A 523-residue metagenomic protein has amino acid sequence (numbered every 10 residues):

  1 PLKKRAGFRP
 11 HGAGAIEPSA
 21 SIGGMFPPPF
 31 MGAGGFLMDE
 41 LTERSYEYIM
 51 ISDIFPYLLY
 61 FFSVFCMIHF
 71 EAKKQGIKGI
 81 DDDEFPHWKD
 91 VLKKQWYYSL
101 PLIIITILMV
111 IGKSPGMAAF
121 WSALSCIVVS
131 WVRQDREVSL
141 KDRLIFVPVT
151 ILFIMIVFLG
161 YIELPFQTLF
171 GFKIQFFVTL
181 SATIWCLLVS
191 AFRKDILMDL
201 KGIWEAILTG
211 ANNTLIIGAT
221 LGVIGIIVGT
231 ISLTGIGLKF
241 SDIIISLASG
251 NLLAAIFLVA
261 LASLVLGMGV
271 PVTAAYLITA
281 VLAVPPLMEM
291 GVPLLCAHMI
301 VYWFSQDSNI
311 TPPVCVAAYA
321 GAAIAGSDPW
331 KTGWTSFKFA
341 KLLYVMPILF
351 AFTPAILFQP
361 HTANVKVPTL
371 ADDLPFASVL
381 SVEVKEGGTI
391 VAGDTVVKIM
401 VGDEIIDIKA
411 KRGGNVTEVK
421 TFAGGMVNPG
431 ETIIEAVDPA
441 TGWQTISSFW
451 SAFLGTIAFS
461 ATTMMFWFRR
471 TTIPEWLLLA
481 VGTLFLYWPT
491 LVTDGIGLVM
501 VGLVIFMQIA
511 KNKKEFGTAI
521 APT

Functional and structural regions predicted by a protein language model:
P1-G23, E43, V272-W303, V314-W334: Hydrophobic transmembrane alpha-helices that form the pore/transport pathway of multi-pass ion and small-solute
R5, G12, G24-F36, E47 (+1 more regions): Transmembrane-helix bundle segments that line or gate the permeation/cavity pathway in multi-pass membrane proteins
R5-G12, K93-S99, A211-G218, D242-A260 (+3 more regions): Membrane-interfacial loop-to-helix junctions in multi-pass transporters
I22, A33-L41, I103-I107, I127 (+6 more regions): Alpha-helical transmembrane segments of multipass membrane proteins
G24-A33, Y60-F65, Y97-Y98, L102 (+5 more regions): Hydrophobic alpha-helical transmembrane segments in multi-pass membrane proteins
I51-N212, V316-A363, A440-L484, N512 (+2 more regions): Long, contiguous bundles of hydrophobic transmembrane helices that form the permeation core of multi-pass
G218-G222, S249-A283, V301-C315: Hydrophobic alpha-helical transmembrane segments of multi-pass integral membrane proteins, predominantly secondary
N364-K398, I405-K420: Acidic, low-complexity mobile loops and tails
